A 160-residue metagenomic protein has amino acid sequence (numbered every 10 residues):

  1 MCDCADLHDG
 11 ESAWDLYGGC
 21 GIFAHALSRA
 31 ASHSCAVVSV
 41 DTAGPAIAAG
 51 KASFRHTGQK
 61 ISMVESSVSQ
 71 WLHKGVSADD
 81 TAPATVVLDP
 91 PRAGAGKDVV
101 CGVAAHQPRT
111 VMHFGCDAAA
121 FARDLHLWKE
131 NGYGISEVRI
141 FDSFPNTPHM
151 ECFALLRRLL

Functional and structural regions predicted by a protein language model:
M1-L160: Rossmann-like S-adenosyl-L-methionine
